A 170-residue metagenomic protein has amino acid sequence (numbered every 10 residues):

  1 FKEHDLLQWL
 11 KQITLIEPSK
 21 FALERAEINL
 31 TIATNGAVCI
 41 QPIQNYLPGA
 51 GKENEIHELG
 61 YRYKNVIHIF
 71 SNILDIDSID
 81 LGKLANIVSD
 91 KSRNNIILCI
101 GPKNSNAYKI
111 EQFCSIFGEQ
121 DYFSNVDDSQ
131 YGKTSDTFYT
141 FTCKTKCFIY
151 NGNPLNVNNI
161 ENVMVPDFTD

Functional and structural regions predicted by a protein language model:
F1-W9: Conserved SAM-binding loop of SAM-dependent methyltransferases across substrates and taxa, primarily the Class I
W9-P18: Conserved SAM-binding motif I beta-strand of class I
P18-D170: Domain-level detector for long C-terminal conserved domains
